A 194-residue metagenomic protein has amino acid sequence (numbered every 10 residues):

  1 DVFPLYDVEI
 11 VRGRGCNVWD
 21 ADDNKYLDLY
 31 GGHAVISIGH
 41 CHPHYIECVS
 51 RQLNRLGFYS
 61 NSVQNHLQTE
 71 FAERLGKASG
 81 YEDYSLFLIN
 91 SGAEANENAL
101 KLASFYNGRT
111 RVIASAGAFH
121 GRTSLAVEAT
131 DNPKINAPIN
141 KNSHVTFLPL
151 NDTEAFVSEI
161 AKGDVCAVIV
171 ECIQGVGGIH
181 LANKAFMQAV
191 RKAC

Functional and structural regions predicted by a protein language model:
D1-R14, R74: Active-site-adjacent loop/helix segments that line or gate small-molecule/cofactor pockets in enzymes
D20-A21: Short, acidic, Ser/Thr-enriched surface-loop or helix-capping motifs
N24-K25, I179: Residue-level signal for well-ordered, solvent-exposed loop/turn and beta-edge residues enriched in charged/polar side
K25-R109: Glycine-rich loop-to-alpha-helix module at the N-terminal edge of alpha/beta enzyme cores
E73-A167: PLP-dependent aspartate aminotransferase-fold enzymes
D164-I179: Short acidic, glycine-rich surface-loop motifs adjacent to enzyme active sites
H180-C194: Catalytic PLP-binding core of fold-type I/II PLP enzymes
